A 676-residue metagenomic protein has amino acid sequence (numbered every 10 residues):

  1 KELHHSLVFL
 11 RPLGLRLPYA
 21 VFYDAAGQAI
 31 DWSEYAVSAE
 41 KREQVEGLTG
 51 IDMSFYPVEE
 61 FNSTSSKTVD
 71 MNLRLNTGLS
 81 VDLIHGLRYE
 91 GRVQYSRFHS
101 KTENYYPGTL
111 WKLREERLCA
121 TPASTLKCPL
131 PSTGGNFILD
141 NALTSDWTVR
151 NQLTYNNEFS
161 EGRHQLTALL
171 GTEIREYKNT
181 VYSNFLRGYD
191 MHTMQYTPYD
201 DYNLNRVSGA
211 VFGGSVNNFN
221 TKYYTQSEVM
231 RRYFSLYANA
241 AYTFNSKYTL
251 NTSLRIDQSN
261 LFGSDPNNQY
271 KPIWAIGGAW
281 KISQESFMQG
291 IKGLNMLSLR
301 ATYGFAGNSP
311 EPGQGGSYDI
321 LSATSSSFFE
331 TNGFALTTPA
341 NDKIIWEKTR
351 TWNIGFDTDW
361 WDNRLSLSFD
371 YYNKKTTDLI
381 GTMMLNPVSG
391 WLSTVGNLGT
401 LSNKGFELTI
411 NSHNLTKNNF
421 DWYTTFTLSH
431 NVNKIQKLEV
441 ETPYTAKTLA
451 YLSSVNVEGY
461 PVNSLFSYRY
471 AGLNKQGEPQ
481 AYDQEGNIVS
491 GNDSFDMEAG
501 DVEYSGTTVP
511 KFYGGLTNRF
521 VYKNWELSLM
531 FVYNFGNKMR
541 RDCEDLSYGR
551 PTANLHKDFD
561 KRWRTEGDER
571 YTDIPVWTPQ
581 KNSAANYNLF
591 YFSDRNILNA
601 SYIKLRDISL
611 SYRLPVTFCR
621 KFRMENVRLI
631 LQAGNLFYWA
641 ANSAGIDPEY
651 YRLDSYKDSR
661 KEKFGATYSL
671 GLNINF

Functional and structural regions predicted by a protein language model:
K1, V45-Y106, C119, T125-E458 (+1 more regions): Extracellular/periplasmic, surface-exposed regions of secreted and cell-surface proteins
K1-D24, Q28, N72-N76: Transmembrane beta-barrel wall of Gram-negative outer-membrane proteins
L13-V58, L118-N136, Q195-V229, T324-L336 (+2 more regions): Flexible glycine-rich, low-complexity coil/linker segments exposed to the extracellular/periplasmic environment
V58, K112-R114, C119, A123 (+2 more regions): Extracytoplasmic gating/loop element in the C-terminal half of outer-membrane beta-barrel translocons and assembly
Q152-Y155, G399-P510, V521, V532-N537 (+1 more regions): Gram-negative outer-membrane beta-barrel transporters
S528-M530: Short, conserved beta-strand edge motifs with alternating hydrophobic and charged residues
